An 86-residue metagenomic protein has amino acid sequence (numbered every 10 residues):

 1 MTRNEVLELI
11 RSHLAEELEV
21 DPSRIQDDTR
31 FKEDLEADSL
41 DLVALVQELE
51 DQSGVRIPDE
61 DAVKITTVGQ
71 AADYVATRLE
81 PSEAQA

Functional and structural regions predicted by a protein language model:
T2-A37, V46, D51-A86: Phosphopantetheine-dependent thiolation modules in NRPS/PKS and related acyl-activating systems
D41: Two-component histidine kinase catalytic core, primarily the HATPase_c
